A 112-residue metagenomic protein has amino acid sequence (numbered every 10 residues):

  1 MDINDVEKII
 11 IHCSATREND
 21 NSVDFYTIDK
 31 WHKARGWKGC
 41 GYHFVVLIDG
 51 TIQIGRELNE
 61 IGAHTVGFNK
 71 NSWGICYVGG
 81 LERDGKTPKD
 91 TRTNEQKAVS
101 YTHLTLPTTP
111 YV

Functional and structural regions predicted by a protein language model:
M1-L104: Active-site-adjacent loop/helix surface patches within enzyme catalytic domains that shape the substrate-binding cleft
H103-V112: Single conserved hydrophobic/aromatic residue that forms the stacking wall/gate of nucleotide- or nucleobase-binding
